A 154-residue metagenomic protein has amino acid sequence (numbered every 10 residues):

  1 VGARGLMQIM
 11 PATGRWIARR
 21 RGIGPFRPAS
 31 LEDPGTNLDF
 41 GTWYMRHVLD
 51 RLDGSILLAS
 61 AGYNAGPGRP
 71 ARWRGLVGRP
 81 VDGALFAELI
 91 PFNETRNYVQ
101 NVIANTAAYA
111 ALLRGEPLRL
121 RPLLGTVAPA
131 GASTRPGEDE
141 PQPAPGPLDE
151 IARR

Functional and structural regions predicted by a protein language model:
V1-R154: Catalytic glycan-binding domains that act on GlcNAc-containing polysaccharides
